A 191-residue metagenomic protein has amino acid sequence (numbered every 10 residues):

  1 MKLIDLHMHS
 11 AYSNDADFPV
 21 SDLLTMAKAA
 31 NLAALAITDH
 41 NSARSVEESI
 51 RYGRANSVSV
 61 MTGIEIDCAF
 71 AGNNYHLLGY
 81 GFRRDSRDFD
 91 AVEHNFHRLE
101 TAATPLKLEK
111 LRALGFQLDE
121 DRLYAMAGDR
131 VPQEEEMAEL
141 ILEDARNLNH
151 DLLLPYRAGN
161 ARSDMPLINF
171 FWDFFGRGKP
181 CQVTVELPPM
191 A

Functional and structural regions predicted by a protein language model:
M1-N73, G176, V185-E186: An N-terminally biased module of ancient metal coordination in phosphate/nucleic-acid-related enzymes
N56-A191: Extended substrate/RNA-proximal surfaces in nucleic-acid metabolism proteins
